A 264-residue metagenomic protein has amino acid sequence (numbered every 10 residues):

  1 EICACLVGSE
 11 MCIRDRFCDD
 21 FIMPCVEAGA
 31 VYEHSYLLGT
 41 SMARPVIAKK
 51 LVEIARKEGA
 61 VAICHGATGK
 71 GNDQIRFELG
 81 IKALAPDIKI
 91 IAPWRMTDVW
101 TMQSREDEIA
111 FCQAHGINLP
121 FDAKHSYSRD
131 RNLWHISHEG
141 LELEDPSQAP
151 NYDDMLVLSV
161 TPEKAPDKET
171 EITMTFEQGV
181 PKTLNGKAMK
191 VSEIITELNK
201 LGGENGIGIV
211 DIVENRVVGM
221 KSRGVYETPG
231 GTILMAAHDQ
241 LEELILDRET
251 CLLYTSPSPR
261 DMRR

Functional and structural regions predicted by a protein language model:
E1-G8, I13, Y254-R264: Single conserved hydrophobic/aromatic residue that forms the stacking wall/gate of nucleotide- or nucleobase-binding
S9-G29, A123-R129: A conserved beta-strand->alpha-helix junction
D15-R16, F121-H135, D211-R216: Short linear loop/turn motifs
F21-H115, T161-V180, A188, D211: Active-site adenylate/phosphate-handling loop in enzymes that bind or generate adenylated species
D107-I109, A114, S128-P150: Extended catalytic-interface subdomain
S137-F176: A conserved mid-domain beta-alpha-beta active-site/ligand-binding segment of alpha/beta enzyme cores
K168-T170, T175-E177, K182, M189-K221 (+1 more regions): Glycine-rich, aromatic-lined ligand/substrate-binding cores of catalytic and carbohydrate-binding domains
R216-S256, R260, R264: Basic, glycine-rich polyanion-binding accessory segments appended to enzymes
